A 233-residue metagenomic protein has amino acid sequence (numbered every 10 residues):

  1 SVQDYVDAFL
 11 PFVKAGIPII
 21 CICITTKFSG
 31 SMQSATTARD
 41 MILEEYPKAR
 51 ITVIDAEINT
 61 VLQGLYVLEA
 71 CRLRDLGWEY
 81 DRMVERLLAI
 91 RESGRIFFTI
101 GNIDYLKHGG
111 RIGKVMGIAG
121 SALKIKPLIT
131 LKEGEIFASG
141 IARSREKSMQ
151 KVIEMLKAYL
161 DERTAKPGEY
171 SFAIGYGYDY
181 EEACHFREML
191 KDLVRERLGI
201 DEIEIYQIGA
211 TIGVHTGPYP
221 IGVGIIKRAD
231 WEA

Functional and structural regions predicted by a protein language model:
S1-F12: Glycine-rich oxoanion-binding loops at beta->alpha junctions
A15-P18: Short acidic/histidine-rich motifs immediately flanking catalytic phosphotransfer sites in two-component signaling
I20, K27, S31, A35-D40 (+4 more regions): Mixed-charge interfacial surface used for oligomerization/domain docking and macromolecular partner engagement
